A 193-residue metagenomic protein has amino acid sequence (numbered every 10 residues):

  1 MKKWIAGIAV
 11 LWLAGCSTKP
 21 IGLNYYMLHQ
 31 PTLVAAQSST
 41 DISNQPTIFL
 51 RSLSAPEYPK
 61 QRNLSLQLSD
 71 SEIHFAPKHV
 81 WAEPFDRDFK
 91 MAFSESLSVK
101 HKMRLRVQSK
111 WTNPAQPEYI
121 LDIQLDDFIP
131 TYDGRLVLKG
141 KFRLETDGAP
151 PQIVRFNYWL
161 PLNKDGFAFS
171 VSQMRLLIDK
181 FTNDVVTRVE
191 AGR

Functional and structural regions predicted by a protein language model:
K2-G7: Sec-dependent signal peptide recognition, specifically the positively charged N-region followed immediately by
W12-G15: C-terminal motif of bacterial Sec signal peptides marking the signal peptidase cleavage site
S17-A35, K100-G148: Surface-exposed short loop/turn segments
Q30-R51: N-terminal secretory signal peptides
Q45-N113: N-terminal segment of the mature soluble domain
T47-S52, S65, I120-Q124, V137-R143 (+1 more regions): Soluble periplasmic/extracytoplasmic beta-strand elements of cell-envelope proteins
E72-V80, G148-K180: Short secondary-structure boundary motifs at beta->alpha junctions and helix caps
D86, K90, S94, R175-I178 (+2 more regions): Extracytoplasmic/secreted envelope proteins and their assembly/folding machinery, especially bacterial periplasmic
